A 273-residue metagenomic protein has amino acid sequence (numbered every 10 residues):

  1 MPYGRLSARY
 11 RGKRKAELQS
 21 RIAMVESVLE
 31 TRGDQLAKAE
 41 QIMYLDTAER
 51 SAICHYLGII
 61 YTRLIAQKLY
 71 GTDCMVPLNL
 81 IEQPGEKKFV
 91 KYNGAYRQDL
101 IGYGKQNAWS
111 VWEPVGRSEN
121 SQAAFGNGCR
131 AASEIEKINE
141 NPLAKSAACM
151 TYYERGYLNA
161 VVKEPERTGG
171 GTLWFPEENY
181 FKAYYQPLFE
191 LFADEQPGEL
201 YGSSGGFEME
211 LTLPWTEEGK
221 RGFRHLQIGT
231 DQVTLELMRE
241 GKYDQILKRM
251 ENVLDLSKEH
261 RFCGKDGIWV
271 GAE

Functional and structural regions predicted by a protein language model:
M1-I65: Interdomain/boundary linker segments immediately adjacent to catalytic/signaling cores
Q67-C74, Y103-A108, N139-P142: Secondary-structure boundary elements
K68-Y92: A short acidic/basic microdomain associated with nuclease active sites
M75-P77, V111-E113, A148-C149: A structural signal for short, well-ordered beta-strand segments and their strand-loop junctions that often border
Y92-Q98: Short, surface-exposed coil-to-beta transition loops
Q98-N120: Conserved catalytic cores of phosphodiester-cleaving nucleases, focusing on short active-site segments
G116-P176: Catalytic cores of nucleic-acid endonucleases
E166-E273: Extended, charged low-complexity segments that frequently continue into or abut oligomerization scaffolds
